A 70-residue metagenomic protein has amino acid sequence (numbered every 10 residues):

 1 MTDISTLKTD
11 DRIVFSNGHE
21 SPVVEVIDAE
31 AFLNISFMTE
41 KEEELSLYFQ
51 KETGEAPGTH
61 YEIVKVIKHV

Functional and structural regions predicted by a protein language model:
T6-L7: Short, well-ordered loop/turn sites that connect or cap secondary structure elements
P22-F49: Basic/aromatic-rich interaction segments and small domains that mediate binding to polyanionic partners
E44-V70: Intrinsically disordered, low-complexity, charged/polar segments
